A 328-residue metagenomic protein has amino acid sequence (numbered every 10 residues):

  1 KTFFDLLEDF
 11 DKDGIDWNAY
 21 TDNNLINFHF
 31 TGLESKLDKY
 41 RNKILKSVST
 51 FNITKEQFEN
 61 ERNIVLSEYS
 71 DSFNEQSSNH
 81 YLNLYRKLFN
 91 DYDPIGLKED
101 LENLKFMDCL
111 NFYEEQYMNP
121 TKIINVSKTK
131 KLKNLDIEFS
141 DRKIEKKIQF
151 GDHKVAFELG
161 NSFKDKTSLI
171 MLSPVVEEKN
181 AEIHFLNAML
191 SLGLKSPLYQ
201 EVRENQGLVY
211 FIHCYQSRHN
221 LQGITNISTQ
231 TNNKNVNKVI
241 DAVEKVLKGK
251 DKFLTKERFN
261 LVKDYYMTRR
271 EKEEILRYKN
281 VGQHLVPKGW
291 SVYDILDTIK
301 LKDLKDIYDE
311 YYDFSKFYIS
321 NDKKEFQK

Functional and structural regions predicted by a protein language model:
F3, L37, R41, E182-I183 (+4 more regions): Short, charged, low-complexity patches
L6-F150, V175-V176, N205-K328: Charge-rich, well-structured scaffold segments of protease-associated domains
T121, D141-P197: His/Glu-based metal-binding/catalytic segments typifying zinc-dependent metallopeptidases
